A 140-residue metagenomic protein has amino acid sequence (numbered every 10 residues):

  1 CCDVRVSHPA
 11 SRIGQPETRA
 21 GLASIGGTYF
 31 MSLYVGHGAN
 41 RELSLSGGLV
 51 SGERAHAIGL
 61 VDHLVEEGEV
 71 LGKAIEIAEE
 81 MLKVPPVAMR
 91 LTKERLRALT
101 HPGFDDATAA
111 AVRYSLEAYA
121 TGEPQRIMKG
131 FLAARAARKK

Functional and structural regions predicted by a protein language model:
C1-S44, A57-I58, K73, I77: CoA-thioester-processing core
V4, E42, S46-G48, R54 (+3 more regions): Well-ordered beta-strand positions
V6-S11, V61-A109, L116, G122 (+1 more regions): C-terminal long alpha-helix characteristic of the crotonase
A20-A23, G48-G52, V87, E94: Mobile beta-alpha loop/short-helix "lid" or hinge segments that flank ligand
T28, H37-N40, M89-T92, V112 (+1 more regions): A general structural signal for well-ordered alpha-helical segments in protein cores
V35, H56, D106-A110: Alpha-helix N-cap/N′ positions at the starts of helices
S46-G48, G122-Q125: Short acidic-aromatic low-complexity motifs
A55, T92, F131: Terminal peptide-recognition signature
